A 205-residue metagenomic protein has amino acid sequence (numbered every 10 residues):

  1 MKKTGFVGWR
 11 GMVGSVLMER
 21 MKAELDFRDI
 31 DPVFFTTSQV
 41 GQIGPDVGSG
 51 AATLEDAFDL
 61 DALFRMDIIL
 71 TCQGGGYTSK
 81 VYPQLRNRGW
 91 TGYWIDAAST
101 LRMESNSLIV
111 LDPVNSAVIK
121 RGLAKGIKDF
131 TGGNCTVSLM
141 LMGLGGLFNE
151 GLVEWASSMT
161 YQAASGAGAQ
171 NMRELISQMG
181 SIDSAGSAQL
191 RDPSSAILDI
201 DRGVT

Functional and structural regions predicted by a protein language model:
M1-V204: N-terminal Rossmann-like NAD(P) cofactor-binding subdomain of oxidoreductases, focused on the glycine-rich
